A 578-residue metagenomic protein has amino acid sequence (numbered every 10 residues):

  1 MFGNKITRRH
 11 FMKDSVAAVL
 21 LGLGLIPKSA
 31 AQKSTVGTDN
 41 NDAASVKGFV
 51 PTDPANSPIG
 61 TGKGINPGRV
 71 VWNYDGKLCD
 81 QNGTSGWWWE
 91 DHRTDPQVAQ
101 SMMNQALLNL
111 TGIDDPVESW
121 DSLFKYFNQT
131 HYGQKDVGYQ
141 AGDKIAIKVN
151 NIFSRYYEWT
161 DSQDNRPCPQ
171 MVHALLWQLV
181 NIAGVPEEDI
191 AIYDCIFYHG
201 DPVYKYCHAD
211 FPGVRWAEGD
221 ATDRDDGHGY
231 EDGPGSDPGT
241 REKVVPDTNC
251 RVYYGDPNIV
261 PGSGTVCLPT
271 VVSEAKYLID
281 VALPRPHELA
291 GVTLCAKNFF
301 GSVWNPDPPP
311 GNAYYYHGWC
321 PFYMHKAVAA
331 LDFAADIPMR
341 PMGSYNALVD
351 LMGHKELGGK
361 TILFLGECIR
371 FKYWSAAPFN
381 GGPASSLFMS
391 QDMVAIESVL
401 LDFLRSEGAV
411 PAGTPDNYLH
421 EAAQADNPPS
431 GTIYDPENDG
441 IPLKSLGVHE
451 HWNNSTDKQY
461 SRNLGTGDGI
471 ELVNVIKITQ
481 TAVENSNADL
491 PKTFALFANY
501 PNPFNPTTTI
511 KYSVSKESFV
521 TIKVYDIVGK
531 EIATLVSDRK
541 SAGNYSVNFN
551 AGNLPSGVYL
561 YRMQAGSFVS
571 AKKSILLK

Functional and structural regions predicted by a protein language model:
M1-H10, D14-L21, G552-P555, V569 (+1 more regions): N-terminal secretory signal peptides
F2, M12-L23, S29-V50: Intrinsically disordered, low-structural-confidence terminal and linker regions
S34-A141, I152-S162, R166-A174, V180-T479: Extended, low-polarity segments enriched in aliphatic/aromatic residues
E484-Y500, F504-V524, S546-F549: Glycine-centered coil/turn sites that cap beta-strands in beta-rich domains
Y525-I532, Y559: Short, glycine-anchored, charge-dense loop/turn motifs used at functional sites
E531, V569-A571: A structural signal for beta-strand boundary/capping segments at domain termini and interdomain linkers
V536-S567: Short, surface-exposed loop/turn motifs with a glycine/proline- and acidic-biased composition
